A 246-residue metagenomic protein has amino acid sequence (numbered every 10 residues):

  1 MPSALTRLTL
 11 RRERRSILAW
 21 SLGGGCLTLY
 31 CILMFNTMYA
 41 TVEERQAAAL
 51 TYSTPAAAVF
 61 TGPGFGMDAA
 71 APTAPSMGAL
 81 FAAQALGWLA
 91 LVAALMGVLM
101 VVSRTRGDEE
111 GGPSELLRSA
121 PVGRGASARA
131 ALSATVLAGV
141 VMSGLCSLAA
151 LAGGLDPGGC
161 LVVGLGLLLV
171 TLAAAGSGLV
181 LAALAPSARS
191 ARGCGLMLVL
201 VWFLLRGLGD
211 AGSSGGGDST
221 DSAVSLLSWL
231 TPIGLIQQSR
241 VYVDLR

Functional and structural regions predicted by a protein language model:
M1-G25, S187: Aromatic- and glycine-rich beta-strand/loop motifs that create alpha-glucan
E13-S21, L89, G123-L151: Selective transmembrane-helix segments that form parts of the transport pathway or gating/packing helices in multipass
S16-L27, L91, Q237-R246: Alpha-helical transmembrane segments of multi-pass membrane transporters/translocases
G23, R189-R206: Pore- or pathway-lining transmembrane helices of multi-pass membrane proteins that form conduits for solutes/ions
F35-A70, V201-R246: Terminal transmembrane helical anchor/hairpin motif
F81-G107: Long, hydrophobic alpha-helical segments
V102-V136: Helix-loop-helix units of permease transmembrane domains in multi-pass membrane transporters, especially ABC
S133-S190, F203: Secretory targeting signals
